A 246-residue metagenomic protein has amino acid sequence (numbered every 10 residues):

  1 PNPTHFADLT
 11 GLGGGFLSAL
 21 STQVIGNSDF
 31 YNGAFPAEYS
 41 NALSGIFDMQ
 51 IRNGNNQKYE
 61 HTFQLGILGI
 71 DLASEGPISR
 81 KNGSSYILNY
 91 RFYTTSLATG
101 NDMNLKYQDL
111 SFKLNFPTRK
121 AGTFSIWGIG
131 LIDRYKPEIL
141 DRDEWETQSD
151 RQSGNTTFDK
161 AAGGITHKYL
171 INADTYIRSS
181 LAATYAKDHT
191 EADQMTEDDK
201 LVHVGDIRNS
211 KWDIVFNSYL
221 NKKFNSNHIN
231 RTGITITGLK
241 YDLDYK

Functional and structural regions predicted by a protein language model:
P1-G11, M103-N104, K113-N115, Y135 (+1 more regions): Short intrinsically disordered, low-complexity coil segments enriched in acidic
N2-F30: Short acidic/polar hinge/loop motifs at secondary-structure boundaries that mediate gating or recognition
L9-G14, F30-Y31, N55-Q57, S96-A98 (+5 more regions): Extracytoplasmic loops and strand-loop junctions of Gram-negative outer membrane beta-barrel proteins
G15, N27-P36, S44-R52, Y59-P117 (+1 more regions): Predominantly transmembrane beta-strands of Gram-negative outer membrane beta-barrel pores used for transport
F16, F35, I51, E60-T62 (+5 more regions): Outer-membrane beta-barrel proteins
S21, N41-L43, G66-I70, K106-Q108 (+2 more regions): Residues that define the transmembrane beta-barrel architecture of outer-membrane proteins
G54-N56, I70, Y93-T99, D133-Y135 (+3 more regions): Sequence/structural signature of outer-membrane beta-barrel proteins
N115-D133, G154-K246: Face-selective signature of the C-terminal outer-membrane beta-barrel domain
